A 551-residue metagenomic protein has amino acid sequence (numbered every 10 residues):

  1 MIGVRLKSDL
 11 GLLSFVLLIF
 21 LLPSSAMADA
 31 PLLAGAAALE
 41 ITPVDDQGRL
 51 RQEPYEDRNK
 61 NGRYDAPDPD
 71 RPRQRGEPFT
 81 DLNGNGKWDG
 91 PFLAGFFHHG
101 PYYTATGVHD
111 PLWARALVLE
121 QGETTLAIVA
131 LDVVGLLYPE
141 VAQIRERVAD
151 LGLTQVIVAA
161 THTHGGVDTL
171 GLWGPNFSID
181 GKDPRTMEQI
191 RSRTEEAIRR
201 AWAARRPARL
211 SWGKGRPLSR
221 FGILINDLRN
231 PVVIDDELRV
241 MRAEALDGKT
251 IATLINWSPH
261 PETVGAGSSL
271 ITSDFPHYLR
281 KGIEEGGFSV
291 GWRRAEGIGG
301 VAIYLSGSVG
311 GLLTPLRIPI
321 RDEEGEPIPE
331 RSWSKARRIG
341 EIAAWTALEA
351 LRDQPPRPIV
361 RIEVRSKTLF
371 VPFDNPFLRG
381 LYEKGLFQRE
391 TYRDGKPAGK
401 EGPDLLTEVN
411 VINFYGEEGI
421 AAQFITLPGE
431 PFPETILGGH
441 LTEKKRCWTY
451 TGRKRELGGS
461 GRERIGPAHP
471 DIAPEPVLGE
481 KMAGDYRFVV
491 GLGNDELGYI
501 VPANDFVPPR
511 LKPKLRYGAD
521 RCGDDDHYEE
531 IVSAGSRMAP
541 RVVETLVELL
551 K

Functional and structural regions predicted by a protein language model:
M1-L10: N-terminal secretory signal peptides that target proteins for export/translocation
G11-P23: Bacterial N-terminal signal peptides
S24-A28: Sec/Tat signal peptide C-region and signal peptidase I cleavage site
D29-A160, V167-R338, L351-K551: Conserved beta-alpha junction segments in alpha/beta enzyme cores
